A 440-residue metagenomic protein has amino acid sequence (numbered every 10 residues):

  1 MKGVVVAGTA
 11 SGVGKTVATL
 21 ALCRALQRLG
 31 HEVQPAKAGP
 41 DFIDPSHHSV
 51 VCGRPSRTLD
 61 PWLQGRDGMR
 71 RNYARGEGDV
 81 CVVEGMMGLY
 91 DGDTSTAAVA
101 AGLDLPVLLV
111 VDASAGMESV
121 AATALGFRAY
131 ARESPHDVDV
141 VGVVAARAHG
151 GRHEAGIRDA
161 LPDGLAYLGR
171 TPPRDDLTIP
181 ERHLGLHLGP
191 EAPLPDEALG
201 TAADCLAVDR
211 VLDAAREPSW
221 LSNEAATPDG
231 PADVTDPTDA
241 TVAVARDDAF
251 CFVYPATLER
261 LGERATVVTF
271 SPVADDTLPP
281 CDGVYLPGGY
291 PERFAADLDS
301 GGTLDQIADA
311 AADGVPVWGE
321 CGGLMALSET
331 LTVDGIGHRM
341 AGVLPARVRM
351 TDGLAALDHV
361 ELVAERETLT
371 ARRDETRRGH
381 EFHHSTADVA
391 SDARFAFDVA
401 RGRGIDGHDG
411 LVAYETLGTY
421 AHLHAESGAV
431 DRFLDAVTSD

Functional and structural regions predicted by a protein language model:
M1-V13, V17-E32, F42, G68-R75 (+2 more regions): Haloarchaeal acidic low-complexity proteome signature biased toward cell-envelope/secretome components but also
K2-L103, V111-D139, G150-R152: ATP-dependent carboxylate-amine ligase catalytic core
G3, H31-Q34, D239-T241, T266 (+2 more regions): Residues that mark the start of a beta-strand
V5, V80-E84, L108, V144 (+3 more regions): Structural motif
M117-P231: Internal gly/pro-rich beta-alpha loop/helix module that stabilizes soluble enzyme cofactors or their anionic handles
V208-L212, A232-T238, A243, F250-R264 (+2 more regions): C-terminal and late-domain segments of enzyme folds
T241-D309: Phosphate-binding active sites in nucleotide-utilizing proteins
P291-L369: Cysteine-nucleophile active-site neighborhood
